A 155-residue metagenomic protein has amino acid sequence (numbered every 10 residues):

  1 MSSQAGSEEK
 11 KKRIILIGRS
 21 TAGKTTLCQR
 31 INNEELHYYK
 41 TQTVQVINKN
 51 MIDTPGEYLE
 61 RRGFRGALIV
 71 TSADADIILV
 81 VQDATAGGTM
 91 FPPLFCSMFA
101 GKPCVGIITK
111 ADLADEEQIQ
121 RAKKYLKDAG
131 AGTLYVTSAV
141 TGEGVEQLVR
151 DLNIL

Functional and structural regions predicted by a protein language model:
M1-T54: Conserved G1/Walker A P-loop phosphate-binding module
S7-E9, T43-Q45, V70-D74, C96-K102: Conserved catalytic network of the ASCE P-loop NTPase/AAA+ motor domain
Y39, V46-D83: Conserved nucleotide-sensing/catalytic segment adjacent to the nucleotide-binding pocket in NTP-handling enzymes
N50, V105, T133-Y135: Structural signal for short hydrophobic segments within the conserved structured cores of catalytic domains across
L59, S72-F91, G101-Q118: Conserved Switch II/interswitch segment of TRAFAC-class P-loop GTPases
G66-A67, M90-F95: A short acidic, amphipathic alpha-helical/loop segment
A114-L155: Canonical P-loop GTPase G-domain recognition
